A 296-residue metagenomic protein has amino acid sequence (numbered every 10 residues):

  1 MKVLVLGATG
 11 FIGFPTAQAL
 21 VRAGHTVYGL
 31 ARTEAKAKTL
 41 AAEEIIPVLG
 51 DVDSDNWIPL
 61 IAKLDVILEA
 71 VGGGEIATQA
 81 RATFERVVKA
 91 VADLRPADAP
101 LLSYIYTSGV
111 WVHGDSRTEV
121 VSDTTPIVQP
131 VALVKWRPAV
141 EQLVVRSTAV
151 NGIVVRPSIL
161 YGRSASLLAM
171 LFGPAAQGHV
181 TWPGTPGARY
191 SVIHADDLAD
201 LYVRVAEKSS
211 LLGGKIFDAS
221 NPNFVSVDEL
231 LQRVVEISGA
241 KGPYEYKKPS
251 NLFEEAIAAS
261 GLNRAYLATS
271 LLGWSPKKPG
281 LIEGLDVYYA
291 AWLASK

Functional and structural regions predicted by a protein language model:
K2, L201-F253: Mid/C-terminal beta-alpha module of Rossmann-like enzyme folds, strongest in SDR-family dehydrogenases/epimerases
V3-H25: N-terminal Rossmann NAD(P)H-binding glycine-rich loop of SDR-like oxidoreductase domains
R32-L94: NAD(P)H-binding glycine-rich loop region in Rossmannoid oxidoreductase-like domains and their noncatalytic homologs
V88-A132: Conserved Rossmann-fold NAD(P)-dependent oxidoreductase catalytic core, especially the SDR/UDP-sugar
D115-V155, I159: Catalytic helix-loop patch of NAD(P)-dependent Rossmann-fold dehydrogenases
G173-I193: A conserved pocket-lining segment of Rossmann-fold NAD(P)-dependent short-chain dehydrogenase/reductase
S250-S275: Conserved C-terminal active-site "lid" loop/helix of NAD(P)H-dependent oxidoreductases that clamps the redox cofactor
P279-K296: Amphipathic terminal alpha-helices
